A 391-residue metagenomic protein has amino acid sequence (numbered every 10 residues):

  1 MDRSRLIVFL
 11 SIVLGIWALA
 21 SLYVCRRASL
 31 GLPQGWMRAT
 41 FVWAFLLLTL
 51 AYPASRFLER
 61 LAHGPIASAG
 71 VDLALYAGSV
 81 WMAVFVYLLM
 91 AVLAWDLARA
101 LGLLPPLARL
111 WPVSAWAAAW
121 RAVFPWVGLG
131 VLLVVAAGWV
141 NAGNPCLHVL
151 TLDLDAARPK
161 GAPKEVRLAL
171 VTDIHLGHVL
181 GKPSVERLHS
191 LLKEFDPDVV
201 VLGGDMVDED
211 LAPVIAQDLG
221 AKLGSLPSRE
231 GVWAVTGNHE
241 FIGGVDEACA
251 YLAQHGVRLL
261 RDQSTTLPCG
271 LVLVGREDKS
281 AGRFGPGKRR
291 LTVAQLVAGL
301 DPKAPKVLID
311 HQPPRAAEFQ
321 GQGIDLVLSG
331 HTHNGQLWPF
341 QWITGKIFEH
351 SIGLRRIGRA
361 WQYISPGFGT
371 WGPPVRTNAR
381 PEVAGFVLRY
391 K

Functional and structural regions predicted by a protein language model:
M1-G143: Non-catalytic terminal accessory segments
H148-K391: Soluble catalytic domains of enzymes that build or remodel membrane lipids, polysaccharides, and related
